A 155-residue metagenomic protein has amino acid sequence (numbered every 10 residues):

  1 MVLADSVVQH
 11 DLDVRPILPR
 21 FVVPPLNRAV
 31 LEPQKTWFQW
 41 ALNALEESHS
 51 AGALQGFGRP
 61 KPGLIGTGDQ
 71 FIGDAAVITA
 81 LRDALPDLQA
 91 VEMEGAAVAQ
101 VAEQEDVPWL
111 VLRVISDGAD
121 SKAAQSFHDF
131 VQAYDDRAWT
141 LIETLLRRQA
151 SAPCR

Functional and structural regions predicted by a protein language model:
M1-L85: Mid-sequence, gly/pro-rich, charge-dense loop/helix-turn segments that line enzyme active sites
A4-D13, D87, V91, F130-A138: Gly/Ser/Thr-rich active-site loops/lids in small-molecule metabolic enzymes that frequently grip phosphoryl groups
E32, T36, A76, M93-A96 (+2 more regions): Conserved active-site and cofactor/substrate-binding residues in soluble primary-metabolism enzymes
W37-L45, L110-A123, L146-S151: A short, terminal or domain-edge coil/loop segment
L42, A96-A99, E103, W139-E143: Predominant activation on well-ordered alpha-helical scaffold segments within soluble catalytic domains
G52, E92, Q149-P153: Secondary-structure transition/capping residues
G68-A124: A C-terminal functional module that forms or caps the active site or interfaces directly with catalytic machinery
A119-R155: His/Asp/Glu-rich mid-to-C-terminal helical/loop segments that flank catalytic regions of hydrolases
